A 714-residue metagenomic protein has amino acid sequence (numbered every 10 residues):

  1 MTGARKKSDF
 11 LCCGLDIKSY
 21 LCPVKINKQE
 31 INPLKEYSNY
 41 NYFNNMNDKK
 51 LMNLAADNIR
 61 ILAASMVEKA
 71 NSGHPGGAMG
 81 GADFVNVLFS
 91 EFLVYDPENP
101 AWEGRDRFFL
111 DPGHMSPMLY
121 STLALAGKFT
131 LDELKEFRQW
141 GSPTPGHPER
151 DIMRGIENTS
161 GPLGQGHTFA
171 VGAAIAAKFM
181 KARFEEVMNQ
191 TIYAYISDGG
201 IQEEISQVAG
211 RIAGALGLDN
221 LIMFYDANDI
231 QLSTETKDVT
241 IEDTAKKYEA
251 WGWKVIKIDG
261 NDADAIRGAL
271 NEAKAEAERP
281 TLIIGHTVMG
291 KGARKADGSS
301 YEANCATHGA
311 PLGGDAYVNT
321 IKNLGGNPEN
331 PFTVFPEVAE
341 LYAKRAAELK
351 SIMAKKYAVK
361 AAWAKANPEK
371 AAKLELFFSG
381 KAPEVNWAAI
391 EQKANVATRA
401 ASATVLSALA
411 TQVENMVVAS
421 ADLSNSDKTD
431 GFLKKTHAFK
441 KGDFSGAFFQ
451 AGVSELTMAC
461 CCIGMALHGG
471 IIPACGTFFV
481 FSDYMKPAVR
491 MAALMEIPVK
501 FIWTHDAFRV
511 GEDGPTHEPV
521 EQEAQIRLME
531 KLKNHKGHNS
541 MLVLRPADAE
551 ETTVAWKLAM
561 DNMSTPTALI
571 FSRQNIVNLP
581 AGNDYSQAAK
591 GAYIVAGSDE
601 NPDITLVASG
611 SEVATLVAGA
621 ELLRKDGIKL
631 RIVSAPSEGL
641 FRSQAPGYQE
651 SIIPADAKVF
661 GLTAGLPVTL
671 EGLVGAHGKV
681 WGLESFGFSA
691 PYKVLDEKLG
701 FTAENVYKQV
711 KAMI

Functional and structural regions predicted by a protein language model:
T2-R5: Cationic, amphipathic, low-complexity segments that mediate targeting or membrane/lipid association
D9, C13-G14, P23, A306 (+1 more regions): Secreted/luminal cysteine- and crosslink-motif detector
F10, Y20-K25, L34-Y42: Short, positively charged and aromatic/hydrophobic N-terminal segments
F43-M79, I196, G200, E204 (+10 more regions): Conserved acidic/glycine
F43-T191, A339-E340, R345-I570, N575-V577 (+4 more regions): Thiamine diphosphate
Q139-D151, F169, I175, F179-N189 (+4 more regions): Thiamine diphosphate
